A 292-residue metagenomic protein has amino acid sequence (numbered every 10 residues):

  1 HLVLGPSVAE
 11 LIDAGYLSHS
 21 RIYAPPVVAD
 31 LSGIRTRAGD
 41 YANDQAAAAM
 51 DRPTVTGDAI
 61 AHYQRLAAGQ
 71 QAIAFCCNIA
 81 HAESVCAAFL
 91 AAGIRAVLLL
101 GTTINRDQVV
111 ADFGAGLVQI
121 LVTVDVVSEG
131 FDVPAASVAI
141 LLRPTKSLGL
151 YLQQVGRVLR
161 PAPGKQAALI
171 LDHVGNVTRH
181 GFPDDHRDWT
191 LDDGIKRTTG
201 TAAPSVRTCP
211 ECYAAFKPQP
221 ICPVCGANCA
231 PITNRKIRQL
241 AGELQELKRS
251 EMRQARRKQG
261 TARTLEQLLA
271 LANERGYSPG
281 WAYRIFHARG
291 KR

Functional and structural regions predicted by a protein language model:
H1, L17-S20, A92-R95, P134-V138 (+1 more regions): Short glycine-/polar-rich loops that comprise or flank the Walker A/P-loop and associated switch/sensor motifs
L2-C76: Conserved interdomain linker/interface between the two RecA-like ATPase lobes of SF2 helicase motors
G5, P53-G57, V124, V133 (+3 more regions): Amphipathic alpha-helical transducer elements in NTP-driven molecular machines
G15, L121-A139, G156-R160: SF2 helicase motor core recognition
A82-S128: Conserved helicase ATPase core of P-loop NTP-dependent helicases/translocases
A88, D112, A135, L150-R157: Alpha-helical scaffold elements adjacent to nucleotide-binding pockets in ATP/GTP-utilizing enzyme cores
P144-L150, R157-D185: Conserved segment of the helicase C-terminal RecA-like domain
G175, G181, D185-R292: Non-catalytic terminal extensions of ATP-dependent helicases
